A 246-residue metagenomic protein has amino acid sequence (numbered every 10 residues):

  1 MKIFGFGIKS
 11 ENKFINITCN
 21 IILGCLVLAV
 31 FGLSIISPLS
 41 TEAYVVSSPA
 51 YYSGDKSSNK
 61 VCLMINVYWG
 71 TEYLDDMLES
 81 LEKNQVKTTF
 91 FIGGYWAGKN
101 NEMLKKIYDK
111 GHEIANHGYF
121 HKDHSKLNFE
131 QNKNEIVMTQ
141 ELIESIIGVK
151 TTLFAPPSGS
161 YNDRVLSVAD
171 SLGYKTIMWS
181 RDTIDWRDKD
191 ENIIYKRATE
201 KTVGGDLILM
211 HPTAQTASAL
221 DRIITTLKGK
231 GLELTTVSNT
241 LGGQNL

Functional and structural regions predicted by a protein language model:
M1-M64, E79-T88, V203-L246: Terminal accessory/targeting
I3, I8, I15-I17, I21-I22 (+12 more regions): Weak global preference for isoleucine
G7-K9, E72, K99, D182 (+1 more regions): Enriched - but not universal
I21-V27, S48-Y52, D76-M77, M138 (+2 more regions): A broad, low-specificity signal for short, low-complexity segments enriched in glycine/proline and polar/charged
C25-L28, L33, S40, G54 (+9 more regions): Generic structural signal for short, flexible, solvent-exposed coil/loop and linker residues
L39-D123, L127, Q131, E135-M138 (+4 more regions): Active-site beta->alpha N-cap acidic-glycine motif
K122-L246: Catalytic domains of cell-wall/extracellular-matrix polysaccharide-remodeling enzymes, centered on de-N-acetylation
